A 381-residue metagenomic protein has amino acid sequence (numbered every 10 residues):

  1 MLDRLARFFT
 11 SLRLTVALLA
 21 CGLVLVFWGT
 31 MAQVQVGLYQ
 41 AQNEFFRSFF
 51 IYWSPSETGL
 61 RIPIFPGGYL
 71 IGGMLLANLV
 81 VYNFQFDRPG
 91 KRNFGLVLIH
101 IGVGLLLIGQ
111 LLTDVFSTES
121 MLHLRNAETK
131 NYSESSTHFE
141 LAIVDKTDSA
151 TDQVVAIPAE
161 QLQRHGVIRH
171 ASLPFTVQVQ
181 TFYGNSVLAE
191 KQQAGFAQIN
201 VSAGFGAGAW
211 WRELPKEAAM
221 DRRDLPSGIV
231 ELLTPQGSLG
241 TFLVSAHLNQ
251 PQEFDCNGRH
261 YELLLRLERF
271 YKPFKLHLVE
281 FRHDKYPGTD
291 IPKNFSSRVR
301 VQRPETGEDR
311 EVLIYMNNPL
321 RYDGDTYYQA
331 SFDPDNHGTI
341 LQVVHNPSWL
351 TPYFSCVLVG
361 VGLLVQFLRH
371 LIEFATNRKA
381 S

Functional and structural regions predicted by a protein language model:
L2-F9, F46-F49, W53-S54, R88 (+2 more regions): Solvent-exposed, low-complexity, intrinsically disordered, charge-rich segments adjacent to transmembrane helices
L2-L23, G95-V103: Alpha-helical transmembrane segments and their helix-start/interface "positive-inside/aromatic belt" motifs in integral
T10-V16, N43-Y52, K293-D309: Hydrophobic alpha-helical transmembrane segments
R13, P63-D152, V179, I340-R378: Internal alpha-helical transmembrane segments
A17-R88: Membrane-embedded alpha-helical segments of integral membrane proteins
L18-G22, G109, Q329-F332, G362: Short hydrophobic alpha-helical segments that form membrane-spanning helices or hydrophobic packing faces of helical
A32-T58, I62, V312-F374, R378-S381: Membrane-proximal extracellular juxtamembrane segment immediately upstream of a following transmembrane helix
V115-N346: Soluble non-transmembrane domains of integral membrane proteins
